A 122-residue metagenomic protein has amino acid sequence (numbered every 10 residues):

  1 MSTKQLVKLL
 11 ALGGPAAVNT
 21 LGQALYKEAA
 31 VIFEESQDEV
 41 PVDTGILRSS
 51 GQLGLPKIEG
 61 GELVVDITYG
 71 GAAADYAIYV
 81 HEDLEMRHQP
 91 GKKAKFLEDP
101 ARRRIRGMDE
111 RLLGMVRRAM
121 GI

Functional and structural regions predicted by a protein language model:
M1-I122: Short, Lys/Arg-rich flexible segments
